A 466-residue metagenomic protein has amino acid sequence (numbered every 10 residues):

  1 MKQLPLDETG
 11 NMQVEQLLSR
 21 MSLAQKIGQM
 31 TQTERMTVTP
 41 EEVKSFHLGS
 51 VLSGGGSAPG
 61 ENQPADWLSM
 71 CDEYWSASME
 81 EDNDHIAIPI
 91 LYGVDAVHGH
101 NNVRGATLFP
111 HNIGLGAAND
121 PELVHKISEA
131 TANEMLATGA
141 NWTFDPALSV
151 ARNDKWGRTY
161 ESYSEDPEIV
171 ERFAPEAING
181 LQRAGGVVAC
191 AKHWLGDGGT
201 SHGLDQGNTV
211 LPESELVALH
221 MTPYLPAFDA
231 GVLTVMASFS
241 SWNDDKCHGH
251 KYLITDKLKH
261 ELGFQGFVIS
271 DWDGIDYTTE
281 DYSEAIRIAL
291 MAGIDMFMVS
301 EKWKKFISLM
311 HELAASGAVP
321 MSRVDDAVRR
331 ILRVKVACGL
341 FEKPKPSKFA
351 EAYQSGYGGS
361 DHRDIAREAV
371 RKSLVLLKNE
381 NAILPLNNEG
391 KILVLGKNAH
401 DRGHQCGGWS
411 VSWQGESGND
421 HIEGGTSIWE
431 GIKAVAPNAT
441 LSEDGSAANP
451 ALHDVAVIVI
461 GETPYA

Functional and structural regions predicted by a protein language model:
M1-A466: Glycoside hydrolase catalytic-domain context in secreted enzymes
